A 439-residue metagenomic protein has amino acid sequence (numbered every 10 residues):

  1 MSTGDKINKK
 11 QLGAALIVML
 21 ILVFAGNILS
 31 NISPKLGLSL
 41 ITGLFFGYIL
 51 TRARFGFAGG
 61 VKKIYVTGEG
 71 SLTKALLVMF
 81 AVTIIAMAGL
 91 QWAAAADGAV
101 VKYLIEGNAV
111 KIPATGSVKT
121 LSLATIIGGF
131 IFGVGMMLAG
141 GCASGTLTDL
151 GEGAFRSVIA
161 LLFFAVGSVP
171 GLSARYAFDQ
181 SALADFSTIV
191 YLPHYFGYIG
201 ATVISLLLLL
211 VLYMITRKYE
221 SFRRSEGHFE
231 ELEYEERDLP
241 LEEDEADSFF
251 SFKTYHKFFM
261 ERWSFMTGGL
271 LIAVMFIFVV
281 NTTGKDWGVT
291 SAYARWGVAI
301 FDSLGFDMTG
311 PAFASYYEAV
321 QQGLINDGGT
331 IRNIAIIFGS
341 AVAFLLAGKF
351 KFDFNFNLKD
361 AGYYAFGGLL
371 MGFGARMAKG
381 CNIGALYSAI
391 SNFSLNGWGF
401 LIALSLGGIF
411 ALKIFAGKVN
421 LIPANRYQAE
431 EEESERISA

Functional and structural regions predicted by a protein language model:
M1-A439: Membrane-interfacial helix-loop segments of redox and metal-homeostasis proteins, especially TM-loop-TM junctions
